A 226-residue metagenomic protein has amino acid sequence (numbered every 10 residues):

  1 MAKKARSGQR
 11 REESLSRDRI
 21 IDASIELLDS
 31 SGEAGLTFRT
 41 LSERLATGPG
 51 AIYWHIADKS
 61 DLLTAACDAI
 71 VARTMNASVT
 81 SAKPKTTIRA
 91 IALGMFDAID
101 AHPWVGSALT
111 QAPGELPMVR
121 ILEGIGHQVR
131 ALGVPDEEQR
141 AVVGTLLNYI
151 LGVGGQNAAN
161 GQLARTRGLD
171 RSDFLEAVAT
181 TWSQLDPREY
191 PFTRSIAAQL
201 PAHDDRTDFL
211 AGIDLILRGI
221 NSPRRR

Functional and structural regions predicted by a protein language model:
M1-L15, M75-N76, P187-Q199: N-terminal intrinsically disordered/low-complexity leader segments
R19, A23-D61, A65: Helix-turn-helix
R19, D61, A90, R120 (+4 more regions): Amphipathic alpha-helical interaction segments
C67, F96-G126, G155-Q162, P191-R194: Amphipathic alpha-helical segments used for helix-helix packing
A69-R73: Short, basic, alpha-helical segments at the C-terminal edge of helix-turn-helix-like DNA-binding modules
N76-R120, D136-Q139, V143-L146: Hydrophobic alpha-helical connector segments
I121-Y149, V153-W182, P201, I220-R226: Hydrophobic alpha-helical bundle segments that form small-molecule/ligand-binding pockets
R188-R226: Charged, low-complexity intrinsically disordered regulatory/assembly segments
